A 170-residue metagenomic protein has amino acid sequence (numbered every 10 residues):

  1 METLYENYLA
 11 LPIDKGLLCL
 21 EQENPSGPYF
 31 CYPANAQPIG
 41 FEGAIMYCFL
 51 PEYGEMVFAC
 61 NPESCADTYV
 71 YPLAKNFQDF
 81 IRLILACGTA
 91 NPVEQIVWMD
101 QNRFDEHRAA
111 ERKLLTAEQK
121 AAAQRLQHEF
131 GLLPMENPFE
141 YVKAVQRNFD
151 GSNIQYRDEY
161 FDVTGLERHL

Functional and structural regions predicted by a protein language model:
M1-C65, N91-P92, W98, A109-L170: A surface-exposed partner-binding patch
A59-D100: Compact, glycine/acidic-enriched structural inserts
N102-E106: Core mature regions of organelle-targeted
